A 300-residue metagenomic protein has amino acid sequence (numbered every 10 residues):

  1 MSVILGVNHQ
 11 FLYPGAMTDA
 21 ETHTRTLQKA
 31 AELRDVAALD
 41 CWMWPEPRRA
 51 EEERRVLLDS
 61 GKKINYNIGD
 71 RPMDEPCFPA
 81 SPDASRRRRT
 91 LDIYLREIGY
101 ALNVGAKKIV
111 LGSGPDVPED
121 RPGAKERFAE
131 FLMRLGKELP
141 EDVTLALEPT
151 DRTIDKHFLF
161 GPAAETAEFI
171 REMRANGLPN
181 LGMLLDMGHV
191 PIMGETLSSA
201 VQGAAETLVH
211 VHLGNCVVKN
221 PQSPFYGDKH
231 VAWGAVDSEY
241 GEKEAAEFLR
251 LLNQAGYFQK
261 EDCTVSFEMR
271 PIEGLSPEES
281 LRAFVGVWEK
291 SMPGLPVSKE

Functional and structural regions predicted by a protein language model:
M1-R96, L102, L178-N180, R282-E300: N-terminal pre-domain/capping segments
V3-H9, A37-C41, I64-I68, I109-L111 (+4 more regions): Hydrophobic faces of well-ordered beta-strands that scaffold small-molecule active sites in alpha/beta enzyme cores
Y13-D19, A38-E53, D116-E119, T153-L159 (+4 more regions): Acidic-and-aromatic substrate-binding clefts and catalytic sites of carbohydrate-active enzymes
M17-A20, A80-S85, F160-A163, A167 (+1 more regions): Gly/Pro-rich active-site loop or hairpin
T18-Q28, A50-R55, P122-A129, D155-G177 (+2 more regions): Distinct, well-ordered alpha-helical segments
P45-I64, I93-N103, A129-L139, T196-V209 (+1 more regions): Short amphipathic alpha-helices and their capping/turn segments at secondary-structure boundaries
P79-G182, E279: Active-site acidic/histidine proton-transfer and metal-coordination neighborhood in alpha/beta enzyme cores
G227-V231, Q259-E278: Active-site clefts of carbohydrate-active enzymes
